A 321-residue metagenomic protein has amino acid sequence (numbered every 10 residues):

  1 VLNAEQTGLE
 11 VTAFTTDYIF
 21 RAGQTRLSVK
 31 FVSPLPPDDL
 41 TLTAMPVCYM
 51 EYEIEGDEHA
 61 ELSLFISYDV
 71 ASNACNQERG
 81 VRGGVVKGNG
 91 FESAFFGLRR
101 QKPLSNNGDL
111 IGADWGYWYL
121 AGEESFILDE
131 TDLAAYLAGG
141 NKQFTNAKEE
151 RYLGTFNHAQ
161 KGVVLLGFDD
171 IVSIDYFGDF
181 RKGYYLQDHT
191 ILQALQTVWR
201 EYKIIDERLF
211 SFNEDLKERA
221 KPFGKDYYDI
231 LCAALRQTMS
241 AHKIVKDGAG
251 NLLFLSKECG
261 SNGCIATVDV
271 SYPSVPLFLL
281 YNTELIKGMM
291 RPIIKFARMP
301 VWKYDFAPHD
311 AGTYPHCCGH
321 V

Functional and structural regions predicted by a protein language model:
V1-R21, L285-V321: Helix-terminus loop motifs that line ligand-binding clefts
T15-R21, T25-V29, N157, K161-V163: Extracellular-facing/secreted segment signature in eukaryotic proteins
A22-L42: Low-complexity, acidic Ser/Thr/Pro/Gly-rich terminal tails and inter-domain linkers that flank the onset of structured
L35-M45, E53-V268, T283, K287 (+1 more regions): Acidic/polar, glycine-enriched structural segments that form the non-catalytic walls/loops of the carbohydrate-binding
P276: Second-shell loop/turn segments in exported
